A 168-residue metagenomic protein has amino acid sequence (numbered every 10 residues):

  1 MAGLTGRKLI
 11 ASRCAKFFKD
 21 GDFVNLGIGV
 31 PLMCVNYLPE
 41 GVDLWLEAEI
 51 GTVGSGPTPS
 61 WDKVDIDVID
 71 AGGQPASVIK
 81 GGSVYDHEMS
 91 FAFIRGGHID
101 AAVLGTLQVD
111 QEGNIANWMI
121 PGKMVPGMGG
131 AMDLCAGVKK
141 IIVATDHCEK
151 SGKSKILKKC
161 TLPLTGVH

Functional and structural regions predicted by a protein language model:
M1-K80: N-terminal active-site beta-alpha-beta segment that forms phosphate/nucleotide-binding and substrate-recognition loops
A2-L9, S60-H168: Conserved phosphate- and dinucleotide-binding cores of soluble alpha/beta proteins, encompassing both enzyme active
